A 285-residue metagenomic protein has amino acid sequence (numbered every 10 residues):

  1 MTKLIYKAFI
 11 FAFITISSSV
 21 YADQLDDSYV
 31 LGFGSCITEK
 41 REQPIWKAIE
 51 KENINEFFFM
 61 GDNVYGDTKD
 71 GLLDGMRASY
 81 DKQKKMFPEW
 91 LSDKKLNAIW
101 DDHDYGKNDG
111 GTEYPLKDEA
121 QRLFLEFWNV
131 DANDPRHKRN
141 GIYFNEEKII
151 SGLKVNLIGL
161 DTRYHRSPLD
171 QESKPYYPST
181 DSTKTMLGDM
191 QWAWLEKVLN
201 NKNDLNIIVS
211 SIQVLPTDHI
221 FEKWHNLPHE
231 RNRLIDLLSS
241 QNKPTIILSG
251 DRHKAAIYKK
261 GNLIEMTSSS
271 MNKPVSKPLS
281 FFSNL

Functional and structural regions predicted by a protein language model:
M1-K7: Positively charged n-region of N-terminal signal peptides that target proteins for export
K7-S17: Bacterial N-terminal signal peptides
S18-A22: Sec/Tat signal peptide C-region and signal peptidase I cleavage site
D23-L285: Metal-dependent phosphoester/phosphodiester hydrolase catalytic core
